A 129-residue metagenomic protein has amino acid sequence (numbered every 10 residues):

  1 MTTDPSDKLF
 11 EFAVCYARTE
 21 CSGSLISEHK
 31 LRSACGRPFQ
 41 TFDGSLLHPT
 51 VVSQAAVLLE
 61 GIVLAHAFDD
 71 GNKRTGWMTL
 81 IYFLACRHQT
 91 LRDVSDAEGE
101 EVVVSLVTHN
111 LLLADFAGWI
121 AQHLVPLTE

Functional and structural regions predicted by a protein language model:
M1-E129: FIC/Doc superfamily catalytic core
